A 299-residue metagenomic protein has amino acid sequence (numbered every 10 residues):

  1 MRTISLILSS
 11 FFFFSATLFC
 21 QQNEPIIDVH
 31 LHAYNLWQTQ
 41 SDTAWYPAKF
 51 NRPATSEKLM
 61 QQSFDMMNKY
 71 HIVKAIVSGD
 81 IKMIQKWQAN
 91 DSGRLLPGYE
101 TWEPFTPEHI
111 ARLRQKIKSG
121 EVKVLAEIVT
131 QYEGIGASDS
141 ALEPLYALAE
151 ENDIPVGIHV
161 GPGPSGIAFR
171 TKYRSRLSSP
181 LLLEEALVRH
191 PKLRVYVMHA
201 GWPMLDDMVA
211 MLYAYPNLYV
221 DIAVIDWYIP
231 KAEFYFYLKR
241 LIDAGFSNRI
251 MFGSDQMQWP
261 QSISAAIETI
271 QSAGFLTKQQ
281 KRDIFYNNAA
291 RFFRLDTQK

Functional and structural regions predicted by a protein language model:
R2-S5, C20-H32, Q38, A44-K74 (+2 more regions): Mid-to-C-terminal alpha-helical segments outside catalytic/metal-binding sites
S5-T17: Bacterial N-terminal signal peptides
H30, M67, L125, A149 (+5 more regions): Conserved, mostly hydrophobic/aromatic
L31-A33, S78-G79, Y99-E103, A126-T130 (+4 more regions): A cross-domain feature marking catalytic cores of carbohydrate-active enzymes and several ubiquitous metabolic/repair
Y34-L36, I81-Q85, P104, Y132-E133 (+4 more regions): Active-site environment of divalent metal-dependent phosphoester hydrolases
A48-P53, G98-P104, E127-G136, T171: The substrate-binding groove and active-site-proximal loops of carbohydrate-active enzymes, especially glycoside
E57-R114, I128: A metal-dependent hydrolase metal-coordination microenvironment
G93, K123-V124, S138-M251: Catalytic pocket-lining loop regions of alpha/beta-barrel enzymes, especially the amidohydrolase/enolase/GH5 lineages
